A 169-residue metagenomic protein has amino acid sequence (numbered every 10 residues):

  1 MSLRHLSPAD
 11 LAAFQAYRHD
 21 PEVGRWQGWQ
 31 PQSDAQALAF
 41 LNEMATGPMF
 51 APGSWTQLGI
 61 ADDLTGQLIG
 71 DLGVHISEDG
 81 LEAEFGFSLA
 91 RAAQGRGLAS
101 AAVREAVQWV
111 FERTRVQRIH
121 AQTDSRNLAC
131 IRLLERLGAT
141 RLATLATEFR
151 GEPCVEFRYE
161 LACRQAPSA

Functional and structural regions predicted by a protein language model:
M1-G24, Q57-A169: Acyl-donor (CoA/ACP) binding surface of acyl/acetyltransferases
A16, S33-D34, G53: Generic structural signal for well-ordered secondary structure
E22-A45, L58: Conserved GNAT-fold acetyl-CoA-binding loop/helix
M44-P48, T144-L145: Short, P/G- and charge-enriched loop/turn segments at secondary-structure junctions
P48-S54: Short loop/turn motifs at secondary-structure junctions and domain boundaries
